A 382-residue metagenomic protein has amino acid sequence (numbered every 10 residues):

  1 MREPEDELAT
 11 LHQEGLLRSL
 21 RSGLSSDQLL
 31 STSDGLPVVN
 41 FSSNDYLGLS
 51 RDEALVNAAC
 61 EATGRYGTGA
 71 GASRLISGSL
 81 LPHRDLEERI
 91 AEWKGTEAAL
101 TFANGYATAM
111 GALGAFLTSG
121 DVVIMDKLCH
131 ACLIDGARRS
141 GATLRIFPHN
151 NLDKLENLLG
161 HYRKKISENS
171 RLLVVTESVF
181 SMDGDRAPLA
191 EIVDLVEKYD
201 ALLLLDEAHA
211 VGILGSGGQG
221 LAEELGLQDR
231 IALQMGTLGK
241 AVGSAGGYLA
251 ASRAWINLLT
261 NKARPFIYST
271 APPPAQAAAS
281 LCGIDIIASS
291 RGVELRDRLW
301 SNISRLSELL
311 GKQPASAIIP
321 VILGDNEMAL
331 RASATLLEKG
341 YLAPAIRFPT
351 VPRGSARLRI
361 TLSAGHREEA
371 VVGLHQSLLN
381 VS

Functional and structural regions predicted by a protein language model:
R2-T68, A201: N-terminal "arm"/small-domain region of PLP-dependent enzymes with the aminotransferase-like
D45, R145, H149-L205: Active-site phosphate-binding strand-loop segment of PLP-dependent enzymes
E53, N57, E61, R65 (+4 more regions): PLP-dependent enzyme catalytic core of the Aspartate aminotransferase-like
N57, E61-N104: Conserved N-terminal alpha-helix of the aminotransferase class I/II PLP-enzyme fold
A112-A131, N302: Conserved PLP-anchoring active-site segment centered on the Schiff-base-forming lysine
D200, Q219-L238, I256-N261: Conserved active-site segment immediately N-terminal to the catalytic lysine that forms the internal aldimine
M235-T237, A241-Q313: PLP-dependent aminotransferase class I/II
V293-G340, T350, G354-S355, L362-A364: Conserved PLP-binding catalytic core of the aspartate aminotransferase-like
